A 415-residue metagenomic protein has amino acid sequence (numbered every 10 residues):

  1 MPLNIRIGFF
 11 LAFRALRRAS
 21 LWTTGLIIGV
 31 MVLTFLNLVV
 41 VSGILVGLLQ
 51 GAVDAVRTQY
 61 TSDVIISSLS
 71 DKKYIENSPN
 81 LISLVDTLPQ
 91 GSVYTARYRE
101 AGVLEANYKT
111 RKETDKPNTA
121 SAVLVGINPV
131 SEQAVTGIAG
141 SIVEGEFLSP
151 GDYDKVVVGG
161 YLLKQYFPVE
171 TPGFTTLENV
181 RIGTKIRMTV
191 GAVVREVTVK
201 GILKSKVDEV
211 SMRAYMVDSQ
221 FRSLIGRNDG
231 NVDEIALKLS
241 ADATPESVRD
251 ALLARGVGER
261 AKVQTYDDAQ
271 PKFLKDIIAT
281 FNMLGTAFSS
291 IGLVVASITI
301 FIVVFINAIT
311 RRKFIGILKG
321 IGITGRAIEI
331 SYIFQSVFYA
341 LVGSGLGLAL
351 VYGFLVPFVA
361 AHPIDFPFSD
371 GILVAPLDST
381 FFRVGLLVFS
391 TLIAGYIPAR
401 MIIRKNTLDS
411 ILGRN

Functional and structural regions predicted by a protein language model:
M1-V39, L48, N415: N-terminal Sec/SRP start-transfer signal
S20-G25, E246-I298, N307-I309, L318: Peri-transmembrane interface segments
I27-N37, N282-I302, S336-G347, F382-R383 (+2 more regions): Alpha-helical transmembrane segments of integral membrane proteins
L36-V123, V130-Q133, E146-F147: Hydrophobic, regular-secondary-structure patches
S42-L45, S297-I315, Y396-R400, R404: Membrane-embedded alpha-helices of multi-pass transport/permease systems
V143-E146, K155-Q264: Basic-flanked hydrophobic alpha-helices used for secretion and membrane insertion
G292, F305-N307, F314-V359, P398: Transmembrane alpha-helical interface segments in multi-pass membrane proteins
I330, G345-F389, I393-D409: Short helix-loop junctions at transmembrane helix boundaries
